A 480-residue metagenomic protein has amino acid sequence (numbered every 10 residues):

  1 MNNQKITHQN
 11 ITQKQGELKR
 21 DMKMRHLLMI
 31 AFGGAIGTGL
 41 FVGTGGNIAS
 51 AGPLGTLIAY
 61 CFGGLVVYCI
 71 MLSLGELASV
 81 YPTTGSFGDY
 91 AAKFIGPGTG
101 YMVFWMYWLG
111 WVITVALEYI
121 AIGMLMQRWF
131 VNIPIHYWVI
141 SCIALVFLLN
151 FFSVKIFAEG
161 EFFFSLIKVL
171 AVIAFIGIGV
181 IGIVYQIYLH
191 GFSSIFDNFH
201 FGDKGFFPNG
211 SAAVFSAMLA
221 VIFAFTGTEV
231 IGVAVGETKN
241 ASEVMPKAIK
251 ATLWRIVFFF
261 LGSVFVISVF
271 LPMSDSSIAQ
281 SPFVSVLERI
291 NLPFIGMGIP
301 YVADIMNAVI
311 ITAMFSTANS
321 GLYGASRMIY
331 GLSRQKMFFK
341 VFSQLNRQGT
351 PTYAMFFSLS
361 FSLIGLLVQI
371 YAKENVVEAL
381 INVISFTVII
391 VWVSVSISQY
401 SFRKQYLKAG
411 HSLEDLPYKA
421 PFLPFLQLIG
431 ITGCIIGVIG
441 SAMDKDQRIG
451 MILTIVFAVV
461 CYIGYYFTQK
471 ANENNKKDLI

Functional and structural regions predicted by a protein language model:
M1-G45, A49-L54, V67-Y68, L72 (+4 more regions): Membrane-interface "cap" regions at the ends of multi-pass membrane proteins
I11, G88-A92, G98, Y119-V139 (+6 more regions): Helix-loop-helix connectors at the membrane interface of multi-pass transporters/channels
Q13-L18, L57, F130, P134 (+1 more regions): Helix-loop-helix junctions that connect adjacent transmembrane segments in multi-pass membrane transporters
K19, G43-W138, C142, L148 (+3 more regions): Extracellular loop-to-transmembrane helix junctions
T83, M106-I120, F225-T238, P300-F339 (+3 more regions): Membrane-helix boundary/coupling elements in multi-pass transport proteins
D89, G96, R128, K204 (+2 more regions): TM-loop-TM module centered on a large, flexible mid-protein loop between adjacent transmembrane helices in multi-pass
G123, H136-F196, T226, I249-W254 (+2 more regions): Membrane-interface loop-to-helix entry segments
F163-F164, V341-T352, W392-D446, N475 (+1 more regions): C-terminal membrane-solvent junction of multi-pass transporters and transport-like membrane proteins
